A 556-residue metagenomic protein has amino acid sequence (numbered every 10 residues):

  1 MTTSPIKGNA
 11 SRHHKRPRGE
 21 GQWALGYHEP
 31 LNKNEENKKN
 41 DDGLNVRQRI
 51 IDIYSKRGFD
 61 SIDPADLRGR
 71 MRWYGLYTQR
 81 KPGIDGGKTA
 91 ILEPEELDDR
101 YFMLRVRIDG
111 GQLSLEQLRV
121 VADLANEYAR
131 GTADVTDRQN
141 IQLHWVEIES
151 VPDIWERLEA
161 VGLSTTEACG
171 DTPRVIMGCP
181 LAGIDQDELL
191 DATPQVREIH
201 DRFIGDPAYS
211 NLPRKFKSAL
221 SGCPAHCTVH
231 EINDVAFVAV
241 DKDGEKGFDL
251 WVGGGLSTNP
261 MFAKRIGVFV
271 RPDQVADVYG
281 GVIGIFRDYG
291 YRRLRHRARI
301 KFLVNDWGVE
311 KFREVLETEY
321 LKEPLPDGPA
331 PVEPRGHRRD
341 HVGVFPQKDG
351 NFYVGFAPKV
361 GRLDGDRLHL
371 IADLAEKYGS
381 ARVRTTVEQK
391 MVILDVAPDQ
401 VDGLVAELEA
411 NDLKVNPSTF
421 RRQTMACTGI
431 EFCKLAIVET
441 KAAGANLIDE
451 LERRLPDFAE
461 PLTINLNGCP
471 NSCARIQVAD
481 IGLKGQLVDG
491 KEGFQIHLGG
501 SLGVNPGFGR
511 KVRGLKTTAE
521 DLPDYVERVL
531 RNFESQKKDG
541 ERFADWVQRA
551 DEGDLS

Functional and structural regions predicted by a protein language model:
T2-S556: Peripheral terminal and linker regions in Fe-S/redox and tRNA-modifying enzymes
